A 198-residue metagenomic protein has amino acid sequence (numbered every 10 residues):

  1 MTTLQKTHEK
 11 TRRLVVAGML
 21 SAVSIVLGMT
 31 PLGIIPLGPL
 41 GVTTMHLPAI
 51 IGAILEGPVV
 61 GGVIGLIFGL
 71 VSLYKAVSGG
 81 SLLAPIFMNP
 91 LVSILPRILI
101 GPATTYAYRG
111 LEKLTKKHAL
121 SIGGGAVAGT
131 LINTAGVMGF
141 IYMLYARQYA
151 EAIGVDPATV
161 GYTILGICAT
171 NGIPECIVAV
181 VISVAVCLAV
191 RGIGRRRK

Functional and structural regions predicted by a protein language model:
M1-K198: Loop-helix junctions at membrane interfaces
